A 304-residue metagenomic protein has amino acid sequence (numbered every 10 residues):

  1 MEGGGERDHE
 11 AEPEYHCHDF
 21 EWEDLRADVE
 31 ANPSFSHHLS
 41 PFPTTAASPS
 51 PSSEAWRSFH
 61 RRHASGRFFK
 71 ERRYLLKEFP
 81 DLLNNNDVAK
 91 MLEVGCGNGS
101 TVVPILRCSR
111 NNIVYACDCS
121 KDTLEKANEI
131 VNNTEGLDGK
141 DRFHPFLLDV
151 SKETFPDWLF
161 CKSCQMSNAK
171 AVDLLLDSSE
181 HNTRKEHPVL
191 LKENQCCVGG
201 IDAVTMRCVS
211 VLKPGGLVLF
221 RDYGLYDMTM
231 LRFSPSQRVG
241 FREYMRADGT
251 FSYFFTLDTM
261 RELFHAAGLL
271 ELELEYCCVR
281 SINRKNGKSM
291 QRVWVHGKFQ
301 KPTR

Functional and structural regions predicted by a protein language model:
M1-S50: N-terminal auxiliary segments of SAM/dcSAM-dependent transferases
P49-R62, G66-K70: S-adenosyl-L-methionine
G66-K90, S100, P104: Conserved alpha-helix/loop element of class I SAM-dependent methyltransferases that forms part of the SAM/SAH-binding
A89-K185: Class I SAM-dependent methyltransferase SAM/SAH-binding core
P188-L190, D202-P214: A short glycine-rich, Lys/Arg-flanked "PGG" loop and its adjoining helix->strand segment in the class I
G215-D222: Conserved beta-strand signature within the Rossmann-like core of class I S-adenosyl-L-methionine
G224-N286: C-terminal alpha-helical "lid/dimerization" subdomain adjacent to the S-adenosyl-L-methionine
R280-R304: Core SAM-dependent methyltransferase catalytic element
